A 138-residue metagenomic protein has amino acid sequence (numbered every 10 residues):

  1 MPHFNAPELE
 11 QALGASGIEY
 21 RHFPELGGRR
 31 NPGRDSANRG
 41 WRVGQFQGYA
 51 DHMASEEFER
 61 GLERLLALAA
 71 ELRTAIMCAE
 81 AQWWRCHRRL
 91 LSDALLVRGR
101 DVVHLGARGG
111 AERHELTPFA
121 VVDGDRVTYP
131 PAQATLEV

Functional and structural regions predicted by a protein language model:
M1-V138: Residues lining hydrophobic/aromatic ligand-binding pockets adjacent to catalytic sites
